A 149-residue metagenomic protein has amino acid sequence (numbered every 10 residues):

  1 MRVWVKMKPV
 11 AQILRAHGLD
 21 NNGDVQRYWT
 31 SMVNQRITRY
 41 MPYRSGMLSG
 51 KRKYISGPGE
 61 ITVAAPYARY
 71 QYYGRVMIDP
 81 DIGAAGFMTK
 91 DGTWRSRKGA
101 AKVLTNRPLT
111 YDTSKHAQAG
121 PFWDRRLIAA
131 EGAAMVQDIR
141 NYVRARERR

Functional and structural regions predicted by a protein language model:
M1-A68, G74-R149: Short, Lys/Arg-rich flexible segments
